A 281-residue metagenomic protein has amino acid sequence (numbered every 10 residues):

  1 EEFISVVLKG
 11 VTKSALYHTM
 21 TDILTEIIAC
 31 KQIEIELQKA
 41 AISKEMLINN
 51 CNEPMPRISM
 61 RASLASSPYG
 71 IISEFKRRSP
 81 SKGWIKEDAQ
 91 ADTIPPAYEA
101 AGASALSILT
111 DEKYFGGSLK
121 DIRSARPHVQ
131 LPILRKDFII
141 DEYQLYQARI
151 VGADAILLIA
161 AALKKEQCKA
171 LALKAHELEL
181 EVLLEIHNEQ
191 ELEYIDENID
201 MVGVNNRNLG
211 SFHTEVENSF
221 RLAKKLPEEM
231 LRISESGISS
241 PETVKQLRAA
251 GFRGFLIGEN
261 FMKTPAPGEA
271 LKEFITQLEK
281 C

Functional and structural regions predicted by a protein language model:
E1-T19: N-terminal amphipathic/basic-hydrophobic helices that include classical n-h-c signal peptides and signal-anchor
M20-K86: An N-cap/entry alpha-helix motif that binds or orients negatively charged groups
I27, S73, Y98, A148 (+3 more regions): Conserved, mostly hydrophobic/aromatic
C30, K76-R78, D111, F138 (+5 more regions): Active-site beta-loop-alpha junctions enriched in small/polar residues
G70, F75, K82-L183, E189-Y194 (+1 more regions): N-terminal active-site wall of soluble small-molecule enzyme domains
I140-V151, E189-N198, I238-I257: Catalytic cores of alpha/beta
M201-T243, R248-I257: Catalytic-face loop-and-helix region of soluble metabolic enzyme cores
K263-C281: C-terminal helical cap(s) of enzyme catalytic domains, especially alpha/beta-barrels
